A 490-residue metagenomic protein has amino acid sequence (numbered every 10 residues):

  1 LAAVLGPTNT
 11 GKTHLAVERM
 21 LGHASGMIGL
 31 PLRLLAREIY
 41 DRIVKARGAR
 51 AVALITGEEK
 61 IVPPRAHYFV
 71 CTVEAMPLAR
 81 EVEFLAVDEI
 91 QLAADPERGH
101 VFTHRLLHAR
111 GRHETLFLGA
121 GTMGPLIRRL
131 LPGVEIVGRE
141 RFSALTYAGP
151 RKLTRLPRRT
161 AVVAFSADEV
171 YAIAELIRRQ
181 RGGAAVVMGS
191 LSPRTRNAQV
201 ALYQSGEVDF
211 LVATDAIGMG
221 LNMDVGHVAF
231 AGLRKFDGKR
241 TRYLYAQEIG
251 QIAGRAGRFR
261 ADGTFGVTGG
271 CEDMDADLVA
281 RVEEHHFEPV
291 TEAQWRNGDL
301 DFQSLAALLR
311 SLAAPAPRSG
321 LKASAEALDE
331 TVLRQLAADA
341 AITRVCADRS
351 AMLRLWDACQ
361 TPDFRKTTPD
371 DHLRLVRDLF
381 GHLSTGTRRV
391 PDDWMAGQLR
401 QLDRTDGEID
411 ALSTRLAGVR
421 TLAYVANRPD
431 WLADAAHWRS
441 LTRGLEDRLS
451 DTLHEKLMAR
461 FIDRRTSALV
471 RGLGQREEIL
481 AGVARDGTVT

Functional and structural regions predicted by a protein language model:
A24-I39, T115-L118, G124, R155-Q180 (+2 more regions): Conserved strand-helix element at the start of the C-terminal RecA-like helicase core
G26, Q91-T146, G257: Post-DEXD/H (motif II) to motif III coupling segment of the RecA-like Helicase ATP-binding lobe
D41, A53-R65, A172, G183-T214: Conserved helicase ATPase core of P-loop NTP-dependent helicases/translocases
I43-E83: Inter-Walker segment of RecA-like/P-loop motor cores
L78-V82, I90-T103, D215, L221-D224: Conserved ATPase-coupling elements of RecA-like P-loop NTPase cores
G111-P125, S205-F210, M223-H286: Conserved segment of the helicase C-terminal RecA-like domain
V279-L379: Long, largely alpha-helical accessory region at the distal end of helicase-like NTP-driven motors
R344-T490: Extended, charged helical/alpha-beta scaffold domains that provide interaction surfaces
